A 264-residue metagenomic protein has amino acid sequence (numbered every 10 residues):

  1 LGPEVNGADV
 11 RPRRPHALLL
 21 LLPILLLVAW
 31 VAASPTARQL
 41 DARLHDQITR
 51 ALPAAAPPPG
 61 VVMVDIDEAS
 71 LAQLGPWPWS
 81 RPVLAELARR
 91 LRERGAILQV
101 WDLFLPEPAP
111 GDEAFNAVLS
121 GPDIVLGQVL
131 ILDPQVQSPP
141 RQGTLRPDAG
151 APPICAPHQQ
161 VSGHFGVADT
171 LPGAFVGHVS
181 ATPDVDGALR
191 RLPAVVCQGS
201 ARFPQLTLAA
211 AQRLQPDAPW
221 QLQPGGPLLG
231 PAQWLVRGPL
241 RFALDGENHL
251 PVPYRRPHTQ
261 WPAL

Functional and structural regions predicted by a protein language model:
L1-R11: N-terminal Lys/Arg-rich, disordered targeting/topogenic segments
R13-D245: Non-transmembrane functional regions of envelope-associated proteins
P193, A211, E247-P251, R255-L264: Acidic, S/T/G-rich, low-cysteine, solvent-exposed domains in lumenal/extracellular/periplasmic regions of secretory
